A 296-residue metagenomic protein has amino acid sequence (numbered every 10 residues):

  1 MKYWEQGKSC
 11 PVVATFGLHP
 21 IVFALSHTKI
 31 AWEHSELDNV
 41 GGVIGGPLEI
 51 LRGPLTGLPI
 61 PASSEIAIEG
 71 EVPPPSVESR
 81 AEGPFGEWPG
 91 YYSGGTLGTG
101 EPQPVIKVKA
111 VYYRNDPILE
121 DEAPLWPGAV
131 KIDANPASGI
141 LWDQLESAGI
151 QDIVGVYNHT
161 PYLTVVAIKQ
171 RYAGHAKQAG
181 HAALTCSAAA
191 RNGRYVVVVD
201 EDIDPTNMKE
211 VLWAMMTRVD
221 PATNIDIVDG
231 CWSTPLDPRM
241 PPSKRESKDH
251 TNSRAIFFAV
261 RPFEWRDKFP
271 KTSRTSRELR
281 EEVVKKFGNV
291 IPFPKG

Functional and structural regions predicted by a protein language model:
M1-V13: Internal mixed beta-strand/loop scaffold within catalytic domains of large alpha/beta enzymes
A14-L18: Core active-site phosphate/anionic-ligand binding loop and the adjoining beta-turn-alpha structural block in enzyme
H19-G296: Charged, compositionally biased interaction regions
